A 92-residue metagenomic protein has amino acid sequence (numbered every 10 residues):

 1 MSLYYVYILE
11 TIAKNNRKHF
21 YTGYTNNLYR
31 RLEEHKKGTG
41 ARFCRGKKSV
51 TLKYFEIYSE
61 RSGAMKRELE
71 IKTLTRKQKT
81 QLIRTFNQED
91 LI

Functional and structural regions predicted by a protein language model:
M1-K37, R45-K48, L52-F55, S62-K72 (+2 more regions): GIY-YIG nuclease catalytic motif and its immediate N-terminal context
